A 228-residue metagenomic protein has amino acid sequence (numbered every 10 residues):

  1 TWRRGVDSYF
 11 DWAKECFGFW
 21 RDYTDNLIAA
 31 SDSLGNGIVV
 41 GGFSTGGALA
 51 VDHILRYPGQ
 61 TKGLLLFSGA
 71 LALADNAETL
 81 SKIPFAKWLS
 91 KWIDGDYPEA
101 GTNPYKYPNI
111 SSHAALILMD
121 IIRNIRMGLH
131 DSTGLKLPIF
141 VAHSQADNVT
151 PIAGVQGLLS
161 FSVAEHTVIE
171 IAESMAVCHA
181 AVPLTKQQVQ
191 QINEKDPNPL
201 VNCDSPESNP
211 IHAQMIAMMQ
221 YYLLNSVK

Functional and structural regions predicted by a protein language model:
F19-I38: Conserved acidic catalytic loop of the alpha/beta-hydrolase fold
G41-G46, A50: Gly/Ala-rich beta-loop-alpha elbow adjacent to hydrolase catalytic centers
L65-N76: Active-site nucleophile loop of the alpha/beta-hydrolase fold
A114-D131: Active-site nucleophile elbow and catalytic-triad environment of alpha/beta-hydrolase enzymes
L135, V141-H143, D147: Short beta-strand/loop motif that positions the catalytic acidic residue of the alpha/beta-hydrolase fold
T150-A164, E170-S174: Short alpha-helix in the alpha/beta-hydrolase fold that links the catalytic acid
V177-K228: Catalytic active-site module of serine/aspartate enzymes centered on a nucleophile-bearing elbow/loop
